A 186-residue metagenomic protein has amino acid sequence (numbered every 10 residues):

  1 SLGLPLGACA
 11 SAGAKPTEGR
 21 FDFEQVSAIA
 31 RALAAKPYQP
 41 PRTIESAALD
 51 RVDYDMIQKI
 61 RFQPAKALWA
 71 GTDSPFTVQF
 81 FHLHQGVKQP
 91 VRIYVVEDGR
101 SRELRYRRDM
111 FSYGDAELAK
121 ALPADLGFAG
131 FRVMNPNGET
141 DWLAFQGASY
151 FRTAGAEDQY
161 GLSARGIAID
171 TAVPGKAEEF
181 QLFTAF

Functional and structural regions predicted by a protein language model:
S1-G13: N-terminal export signals
L4, K15, K36-P40: Intrinsic-disorder/low-complexity coil detector
P16-A34: Short N-terminal segments immediately surrounding and downstream of signal-peptide cleavage
R31-K176: Solvent-exposed N-terminal domain segments of exported/luminal and surface proteins
Q181-F186: Short, intrinsically disordered, charge-balanced linker/junction segments flanking boundaries in proteins
